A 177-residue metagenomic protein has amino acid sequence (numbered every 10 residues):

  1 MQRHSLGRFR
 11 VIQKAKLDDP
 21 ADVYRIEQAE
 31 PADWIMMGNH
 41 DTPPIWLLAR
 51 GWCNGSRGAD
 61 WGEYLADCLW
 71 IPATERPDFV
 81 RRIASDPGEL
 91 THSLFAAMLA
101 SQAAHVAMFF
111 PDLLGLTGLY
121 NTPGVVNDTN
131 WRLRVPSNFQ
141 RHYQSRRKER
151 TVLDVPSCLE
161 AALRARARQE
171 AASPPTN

Functional and structural regions predicted by a protein language model:
M1-N177: Catalytic cores of glycan-processing enzymes that make or break glycosidic bonds
